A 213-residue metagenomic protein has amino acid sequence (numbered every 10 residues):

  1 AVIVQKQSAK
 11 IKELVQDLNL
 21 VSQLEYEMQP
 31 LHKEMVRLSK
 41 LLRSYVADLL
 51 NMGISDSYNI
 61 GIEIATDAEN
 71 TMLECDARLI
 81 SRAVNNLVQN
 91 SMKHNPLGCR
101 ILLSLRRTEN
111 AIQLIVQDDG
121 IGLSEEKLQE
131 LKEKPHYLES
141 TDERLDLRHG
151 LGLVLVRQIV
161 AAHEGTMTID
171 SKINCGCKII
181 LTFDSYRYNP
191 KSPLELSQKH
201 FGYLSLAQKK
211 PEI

Functional and structural regions predicted by a protein language model:
K6-I11: Short alpha-helical segment of the dimerization/phosphotransfer core of two-component systems
Y26-L31, M72-C75: Conserved micro-motifs of the catalytic ATP-binding
M52-I64: Short conserved segments within the C-terminal catalytic ATPase subdomain
S91-M92: Short helix-loop "hinge" at the ATP-lid/N-box region of the Bergerat-fold HATPase_c
D118: Acidic ATP/Mg2+-coordinating residue in the GHKL
L123-Y137, S197: Short conserved segment of the HATPase_c
E164-G165: Conserved glycine-rich
